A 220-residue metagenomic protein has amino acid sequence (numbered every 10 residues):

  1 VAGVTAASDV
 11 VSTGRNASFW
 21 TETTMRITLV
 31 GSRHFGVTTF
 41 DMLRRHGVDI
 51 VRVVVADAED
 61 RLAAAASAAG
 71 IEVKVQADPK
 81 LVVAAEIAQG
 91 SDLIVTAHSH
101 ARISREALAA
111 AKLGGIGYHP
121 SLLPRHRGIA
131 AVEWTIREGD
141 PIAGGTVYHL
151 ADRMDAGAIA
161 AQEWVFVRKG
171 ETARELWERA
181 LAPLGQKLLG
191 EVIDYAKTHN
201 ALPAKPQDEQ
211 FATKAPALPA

Functional and structural regions predicted by a protein language model:
W20, R26, H34, H46-D49 (+1 more regions): Active-site-proximal loop/hinge segments within enzyme catalytic domains
F35-F40, R61: Short N-terminal binding/cap micro-motifs at the start of the first secondary-structure element
H46, A69-G70, A110-A111: Short, structured coil segments at secondary-structure junctions
V51-A58: Short internal beta-strands
E59-G70: N-terminal beta-loop-helix "entrance" segment that forms/cooperates in small-molecule cofactor or anionic ligand
A77-D152, A156: Alpha-helical oligomerization interface recognition
